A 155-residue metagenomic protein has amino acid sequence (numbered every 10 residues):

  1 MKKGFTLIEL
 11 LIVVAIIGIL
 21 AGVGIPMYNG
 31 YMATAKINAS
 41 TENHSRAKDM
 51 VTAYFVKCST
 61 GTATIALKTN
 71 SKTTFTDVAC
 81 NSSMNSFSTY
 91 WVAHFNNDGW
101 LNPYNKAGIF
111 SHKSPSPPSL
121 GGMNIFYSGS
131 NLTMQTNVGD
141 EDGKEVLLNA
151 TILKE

Functional and structural regions predicted by a protein language model:
M1-N29: N-terminal single-pass transmembrane signal-anchor helix
I17-A21, A35, H44-S45, D77-S82 (+1 more regions): Alpha-helical interaction segments
G30-A33, E141: Extracellular/lumenal glycan-associated surfaces
A33-T62: Membrane-proximal N-terminal amphipathic helix
A53-E155: Periplasmic/extracellular, small/polar-rich flexible segments of pilin-like filament-forming proteins
